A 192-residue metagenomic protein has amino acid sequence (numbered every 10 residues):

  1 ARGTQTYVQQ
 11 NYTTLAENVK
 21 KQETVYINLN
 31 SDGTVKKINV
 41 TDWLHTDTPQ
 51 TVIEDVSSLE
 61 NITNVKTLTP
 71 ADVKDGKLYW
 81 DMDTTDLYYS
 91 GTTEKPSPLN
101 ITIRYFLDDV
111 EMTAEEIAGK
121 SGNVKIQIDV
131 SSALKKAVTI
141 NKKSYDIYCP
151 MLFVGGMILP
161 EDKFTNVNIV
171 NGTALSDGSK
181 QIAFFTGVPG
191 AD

Functional and structural regions predicted by a protein language model:
A1-D192: Cytosol-facing boundaries of transmembrane alpha helices in integral membrane proteins
